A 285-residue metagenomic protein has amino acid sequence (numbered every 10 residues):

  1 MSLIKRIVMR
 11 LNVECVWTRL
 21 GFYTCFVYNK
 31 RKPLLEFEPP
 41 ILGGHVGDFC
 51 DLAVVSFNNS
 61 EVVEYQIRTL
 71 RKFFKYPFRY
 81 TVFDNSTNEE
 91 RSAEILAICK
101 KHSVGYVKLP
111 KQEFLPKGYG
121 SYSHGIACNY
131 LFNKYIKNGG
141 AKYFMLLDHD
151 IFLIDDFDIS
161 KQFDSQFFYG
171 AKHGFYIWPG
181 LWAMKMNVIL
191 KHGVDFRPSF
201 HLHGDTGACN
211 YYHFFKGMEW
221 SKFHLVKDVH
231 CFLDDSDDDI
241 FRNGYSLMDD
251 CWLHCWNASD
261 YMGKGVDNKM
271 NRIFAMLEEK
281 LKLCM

Functional and structural regions predicted by a protein language model:
S2-R68: N-proximal low-complexity "stem/linker" segments adjacent to membrane-targeting elements
R6-L11, C15-V27, D205-M285: C-terminal catalytic/acceptor-binding lobe
R68-F78: Short, acidic, metal-binding catalytic loop of nucleotide-sugar glycosyltransferases
L70, L131, I159-F163: A short, amphipathic alpha-helix embedded in the catalytic core of nucleotide-handling enzymes
D84-S86: Acidic ATP/Mg2+-coordinating residue in the GHKL
N88-A141: Active-site-proximal specificity loops/subdomain of glycosyltransferases
S121, I151-K216: Conserved catalytic core of nucleotide-sugar-dependent glycosyltransferases
G140-F152: Short beta-strand-to-loop acidic/aromatic patch adjacent to the donor-nucleotide binding site
